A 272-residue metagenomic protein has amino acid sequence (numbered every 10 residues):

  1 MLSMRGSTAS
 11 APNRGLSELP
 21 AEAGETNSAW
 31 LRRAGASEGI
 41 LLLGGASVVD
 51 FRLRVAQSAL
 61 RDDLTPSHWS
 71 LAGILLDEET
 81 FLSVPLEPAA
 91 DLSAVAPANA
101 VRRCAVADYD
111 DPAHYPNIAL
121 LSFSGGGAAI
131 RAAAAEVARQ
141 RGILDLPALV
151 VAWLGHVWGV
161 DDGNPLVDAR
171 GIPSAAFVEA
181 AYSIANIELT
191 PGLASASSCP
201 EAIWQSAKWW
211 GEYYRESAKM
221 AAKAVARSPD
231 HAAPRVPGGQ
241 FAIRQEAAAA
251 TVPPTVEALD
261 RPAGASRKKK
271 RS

Functional and structural regions predicted by a protein language model:
M1-S272: Cysteine-nucleophile amide-bond enzymes
